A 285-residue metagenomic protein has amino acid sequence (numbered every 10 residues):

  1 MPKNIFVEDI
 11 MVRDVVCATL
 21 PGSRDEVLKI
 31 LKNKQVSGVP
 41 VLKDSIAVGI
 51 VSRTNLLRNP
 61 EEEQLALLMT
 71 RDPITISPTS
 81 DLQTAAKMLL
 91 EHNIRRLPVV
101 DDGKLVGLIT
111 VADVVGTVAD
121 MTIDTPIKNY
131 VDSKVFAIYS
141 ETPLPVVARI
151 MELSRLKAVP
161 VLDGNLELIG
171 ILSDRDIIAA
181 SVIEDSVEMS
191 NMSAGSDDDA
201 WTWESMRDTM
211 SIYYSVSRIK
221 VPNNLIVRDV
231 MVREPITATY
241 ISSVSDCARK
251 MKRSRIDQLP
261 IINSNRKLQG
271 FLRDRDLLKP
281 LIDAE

Functional and structural regions predicted by a protein language model:
M1-E285: Tandem CBS (Cystathionine beta-synthase) repeat/Bateman regulatory domains
